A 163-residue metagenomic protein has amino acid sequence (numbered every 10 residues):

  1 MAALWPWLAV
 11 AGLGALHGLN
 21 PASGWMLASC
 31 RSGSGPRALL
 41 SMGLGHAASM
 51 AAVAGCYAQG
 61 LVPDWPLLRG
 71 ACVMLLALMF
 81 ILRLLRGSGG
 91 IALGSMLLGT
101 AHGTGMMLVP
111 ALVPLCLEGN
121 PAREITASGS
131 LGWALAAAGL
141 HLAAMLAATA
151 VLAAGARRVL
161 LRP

Functional and structural regions predicted by a protein language model:
A2-V62, L108-E124, A134: Juxtamembrane transmembrane-helix termini in multi-pass membrane transport proteins
L39-G45, P66-C72, G87-M96: Cytoplasmic-side transmembrane-helix entry/capping segments in multi-pass membrane proteins
G43-A47, A51, G55, T100 (+3 more regions): Alpha-helical transmembrane spans of integral membrane proteins, capturing the lipid-embedded, hydrophobic core of TM
S49-M50, V73, H102, M106-M107: Core segments of transmembrane alpha-helices that mediate helix-helix packing or line hydrophobic substrate/ligand
P63-G87, H141-L152, A156, L160-P163: Selective transmembrane alpha-helices of multi-pass membrane proteins
I91-V109, P114: Selected transmembrane alpha-helices and immediately adjacent juxtamembrane segments of polytopic inner-membrane
G129-L146: Hydrophobic alpha-helical transmembrane segments
